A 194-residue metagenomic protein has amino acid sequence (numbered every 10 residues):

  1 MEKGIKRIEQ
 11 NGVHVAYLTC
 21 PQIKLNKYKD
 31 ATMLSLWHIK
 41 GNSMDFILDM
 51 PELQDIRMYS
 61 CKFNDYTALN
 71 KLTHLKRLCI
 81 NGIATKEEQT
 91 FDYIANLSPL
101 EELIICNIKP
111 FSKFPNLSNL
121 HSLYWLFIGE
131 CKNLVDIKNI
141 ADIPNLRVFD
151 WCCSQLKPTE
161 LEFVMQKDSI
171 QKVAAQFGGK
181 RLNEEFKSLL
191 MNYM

Functional and structural regions predicted by a protein language model:
M1-L48, E52-N64, A68, H74-V135 (+1 more regions): Concave beta-strand-loop units of leucine-rich repeat
